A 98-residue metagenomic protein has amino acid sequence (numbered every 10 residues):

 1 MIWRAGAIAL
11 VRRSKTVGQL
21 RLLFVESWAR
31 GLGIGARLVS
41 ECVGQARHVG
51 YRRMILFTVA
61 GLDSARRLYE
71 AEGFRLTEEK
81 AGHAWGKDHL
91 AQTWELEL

Functional and structural regions predicted by a protein language model:
M1-S27, V39-E41, Q45, E78-G82 (+1 more regions): Acetyl-CoA-dependent GNAT
T16, L32, H48-R52: Short coil/turn segments at alpha/beta junctions that flank glycine-rich nucleotide-binding fingerprints
E26-W28, L32, A60-G61: Active-site acidic-Proline motif in GNAT/NAT acetyltransferases
G31, G44-H48, R75: Conserved amphipathic alpha-helical interaction elements at protein-protein interfaces in regulatory, energy-coupling
L32, A36, S40: Residues forming the Rossmann-fold NAD(P)(H) cofactor-binding site
V39, Q45-T58: Conserved GNAT acetyl-CoA-binding A-motif
R52-L98: C-terminal "cap" of GNAT-fold acetyltransferases
